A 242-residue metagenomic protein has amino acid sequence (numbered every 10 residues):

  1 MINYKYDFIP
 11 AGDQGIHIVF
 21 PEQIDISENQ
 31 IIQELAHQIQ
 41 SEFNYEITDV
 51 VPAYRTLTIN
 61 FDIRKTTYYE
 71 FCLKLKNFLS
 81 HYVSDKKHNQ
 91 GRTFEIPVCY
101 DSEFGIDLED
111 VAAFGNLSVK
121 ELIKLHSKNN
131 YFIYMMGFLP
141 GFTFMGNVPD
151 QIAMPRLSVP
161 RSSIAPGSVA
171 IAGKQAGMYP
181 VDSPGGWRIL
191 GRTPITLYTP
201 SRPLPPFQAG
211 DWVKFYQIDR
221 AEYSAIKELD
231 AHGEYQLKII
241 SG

Functional and structural regions predicted by a protein language model:
M1-G242: Glycine-rich active-site loops that engage anionic ligands at enzyme catalytic sites
